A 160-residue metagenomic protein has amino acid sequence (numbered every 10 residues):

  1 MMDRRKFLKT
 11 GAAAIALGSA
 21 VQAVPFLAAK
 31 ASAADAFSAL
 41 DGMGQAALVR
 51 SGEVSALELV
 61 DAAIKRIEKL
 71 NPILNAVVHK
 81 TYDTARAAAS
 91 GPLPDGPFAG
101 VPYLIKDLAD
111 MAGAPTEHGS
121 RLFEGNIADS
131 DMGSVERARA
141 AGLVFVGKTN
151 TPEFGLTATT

Functional and structural regions predicted by a protein language model:
M1-I15: N-terminal secretory signal peptides and thylakoid transit peptides that target proteins across membranes
L17-A20, A33-T160: Gly/Ser-rich catalytic/binding loops embedded in alpha/beta enzyme cores
V24-A33: Signal peptide processing junction and immediate N-terminal pro/mature segment of secreted/exported proteins
